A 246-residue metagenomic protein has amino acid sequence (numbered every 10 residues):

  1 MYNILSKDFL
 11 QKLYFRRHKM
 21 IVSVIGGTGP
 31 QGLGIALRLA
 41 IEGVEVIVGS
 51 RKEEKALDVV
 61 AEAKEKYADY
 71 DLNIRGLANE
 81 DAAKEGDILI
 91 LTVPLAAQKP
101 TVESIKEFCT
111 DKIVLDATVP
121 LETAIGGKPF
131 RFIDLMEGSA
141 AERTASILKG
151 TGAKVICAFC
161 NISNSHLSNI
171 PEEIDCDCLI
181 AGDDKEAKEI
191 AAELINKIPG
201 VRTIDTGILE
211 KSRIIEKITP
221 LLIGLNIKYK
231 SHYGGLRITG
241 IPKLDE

Functional and structural regions predicted by a protein language model:
Y2-K19: Short, Lys/Arg-enriched N-terminal segments with co-localized hydrophobic residues within the first ~10-30 amino acids
K19-E65, K197: NAD(P)+-binding Rossmann beta1-loop-alpha1 motif at the extreme N-terminus of oxidoreductases
I25, C176-E246: Active-site-lining helix/loop region of Rossmann-like oxidoreductase modules
L57, E85, D111, A153-V155: A glycine-biased structural micro-motif
K66-R75, T151-K154, V201: A short helix-to-beta-strand connector/capping loop
Y70-N73, L77-I113, P120-G127: Rossmann-like NAD(P)-binding element
G76, L115-D116, K154-A158, T203-T206: General beta-strand structural signal in soluble alpha/beta enzymes
T118-I156, N161-S163, N169: Rossmann-fold NAD(P)-binding glycine/threonine-rich loop
